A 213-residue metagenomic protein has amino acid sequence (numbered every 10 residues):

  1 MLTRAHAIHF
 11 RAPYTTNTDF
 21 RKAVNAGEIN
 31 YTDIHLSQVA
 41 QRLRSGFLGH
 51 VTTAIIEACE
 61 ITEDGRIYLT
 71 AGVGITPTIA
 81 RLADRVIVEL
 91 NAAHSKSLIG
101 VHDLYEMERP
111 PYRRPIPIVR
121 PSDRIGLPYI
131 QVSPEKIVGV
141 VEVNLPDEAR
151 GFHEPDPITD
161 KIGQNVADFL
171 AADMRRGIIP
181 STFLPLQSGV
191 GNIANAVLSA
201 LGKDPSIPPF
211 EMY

Functional and structural regions predicted by a protein language model:
M1-Y213: Conserved alpha/beta enzyme-core scaffold
